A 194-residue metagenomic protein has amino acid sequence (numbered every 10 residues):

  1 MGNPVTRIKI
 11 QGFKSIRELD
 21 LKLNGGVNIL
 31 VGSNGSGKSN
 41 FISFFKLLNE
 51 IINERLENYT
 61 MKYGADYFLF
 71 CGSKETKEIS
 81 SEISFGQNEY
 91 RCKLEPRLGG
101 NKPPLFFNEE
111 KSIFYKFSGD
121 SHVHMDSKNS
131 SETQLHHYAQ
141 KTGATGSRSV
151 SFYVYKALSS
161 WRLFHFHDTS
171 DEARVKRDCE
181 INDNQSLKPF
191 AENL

Functional and structural regions predicted by a protein language model:
M1-R17: N-terminal pre-Walker A segment at the start of P-loop NTPase domains
G12, I83-Q87, K116: Short acidic, glycine-rich loop/turn motifs
L19-G25: Phosphate-binding P-loop
L30: Hydrophobic anchor at the beta1->P-loop junction of P-loop NTPases
S33: P-loop (Walker A) phosphate-binding loop of NTP-binding proteins
G37-K38: Conserved lysine of the Walker
I42-G99: Conserved P-loop NTP-binding catalytic core
N88-L194: Electropositive, glycine-dotted interaction segments that contact anionic polymers or phosphate-rich ligands
